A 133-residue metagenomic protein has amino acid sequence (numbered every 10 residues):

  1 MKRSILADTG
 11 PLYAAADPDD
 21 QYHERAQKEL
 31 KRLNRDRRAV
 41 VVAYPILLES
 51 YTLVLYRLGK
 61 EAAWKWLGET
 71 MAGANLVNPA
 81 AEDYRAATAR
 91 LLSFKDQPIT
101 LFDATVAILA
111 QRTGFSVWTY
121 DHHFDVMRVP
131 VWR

Functional and structural regions predicted by a protein language model:
M1-V42, L55-L67: Short, well-structured N-terminal submotif of metal-dependent ribonuclease cores
K2-S4, A107-R133: Acidic, PIN/NYN-like endoribonuclease modules and their adjacent C-terminal/linker elements
D8, E49, D103, D121: Acidic active-site catalytic centers that drive phospho-/nucleotidyl reactions and related ester hydrolyses
L12, L47, F124-D125: A generic structural signal for short hydrophobic patches within well-formed alpha-helices
D36-R37, A72-G73, T113, M127: Structured helix-beta-strand junction loops
L48-Y51, M71, T88-L91: Amphipathic alpha-helical segments within well-ordered protein domains
T52-L55, Q111: Short glycine/serine- and small hydrophobic-enriched flexible loop segments
N75-W118: Active-site neighborhoods of divalent-metal-dependent phosphate/nucleic-acid chemistry enzymes
